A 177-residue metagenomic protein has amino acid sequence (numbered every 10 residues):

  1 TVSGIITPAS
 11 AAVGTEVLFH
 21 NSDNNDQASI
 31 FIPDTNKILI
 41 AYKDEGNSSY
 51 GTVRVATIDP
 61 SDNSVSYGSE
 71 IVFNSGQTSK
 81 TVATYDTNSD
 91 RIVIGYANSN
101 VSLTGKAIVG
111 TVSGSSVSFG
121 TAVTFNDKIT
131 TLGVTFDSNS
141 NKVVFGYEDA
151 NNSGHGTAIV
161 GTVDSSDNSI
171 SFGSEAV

Functional and structural regions predicted by a protein language model:
T1-V177: Extracellular, repeat-based ectodomains that mediate carbohydrate processing or recognition
